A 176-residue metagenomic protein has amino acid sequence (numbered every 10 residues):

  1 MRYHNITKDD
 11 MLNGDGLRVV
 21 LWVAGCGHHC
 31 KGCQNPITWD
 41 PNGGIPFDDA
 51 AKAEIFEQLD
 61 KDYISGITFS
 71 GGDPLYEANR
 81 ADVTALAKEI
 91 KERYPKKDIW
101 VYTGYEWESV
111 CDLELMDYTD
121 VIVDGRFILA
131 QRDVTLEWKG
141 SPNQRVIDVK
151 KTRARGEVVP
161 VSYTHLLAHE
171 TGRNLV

Functional and structural regions predicted by a protein language model:
M1-Y3, L17-R18, G32-V101, Y105-D112: Conserved Radical SAM active-site core
R2-H29: N-terminal pre-triad scaffold of radical SAM enzymes
K96, Y118-T119, N143: A generic structural signal for alpha->beta connector loops
D112-Q131: Structural recognition of alpha->loop->beta junctions
D133-R153: A short, gly/pro- and small-residue-rich
T164-T171: Conserved small/polar residues in nucleotide/adenosyl-binding loops
L175-V176: Hydrophobic alpha-helical segments, chiefly the membrane-spanning helices and signal/signal-anchor peptides
